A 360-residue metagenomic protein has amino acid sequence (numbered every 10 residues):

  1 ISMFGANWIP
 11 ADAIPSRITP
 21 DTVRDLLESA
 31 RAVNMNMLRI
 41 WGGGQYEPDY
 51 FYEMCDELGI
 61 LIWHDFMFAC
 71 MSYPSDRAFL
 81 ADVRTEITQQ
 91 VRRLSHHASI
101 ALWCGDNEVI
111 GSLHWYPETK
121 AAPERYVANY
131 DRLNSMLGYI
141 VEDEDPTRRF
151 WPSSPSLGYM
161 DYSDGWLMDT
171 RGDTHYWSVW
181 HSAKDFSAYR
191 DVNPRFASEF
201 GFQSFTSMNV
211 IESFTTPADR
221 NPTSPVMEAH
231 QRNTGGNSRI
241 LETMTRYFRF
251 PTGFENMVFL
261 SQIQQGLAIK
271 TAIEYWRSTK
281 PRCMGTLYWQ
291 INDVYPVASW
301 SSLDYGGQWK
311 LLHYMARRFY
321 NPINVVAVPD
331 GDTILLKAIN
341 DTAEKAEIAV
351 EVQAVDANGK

Functional and structural regions predicted by a protein language model:
I1-M71, L80-L102, E228-I263, A338: Active-site-adjacent substrate/metal-binding segments within catalytic domains of carbohydrate-active enzymes
F4, I40-W41, W63-D65, D106 (+5 more regions): Generic beta-strand/beta-sheet core signal
P15-I18, Y50-F51, L113-Y116, S207-N209 (+1 more regions): Short, solvent-exposed loop/turn and secondary-structure capping segments
N36, A101, R148, R282-M284: Short acidic/polar active-site loop segments enriched in Thr and Asp
G44-Y46, F68-C70, V109, S156 (+2 more regions): Active-site-proximal loop/turn and secondary-structure-junction residues that shape catalytic pockets, frequently
M54-E57, S72-L167, Q264-L267, G306-K310: Active-site neighborhood of glycoside hydrolase catalytic domains
Y139-E142, W151-A346: Substrate-binding clefts and catalytic carboxylate motifs of secreted carbohydrate-active enzymes
V350-K360: Intrinsically disordered, low-complexity Pro/Gly/Ser/Thr-rich segments with frequent PxxP/GP/PP motifs and embedded
